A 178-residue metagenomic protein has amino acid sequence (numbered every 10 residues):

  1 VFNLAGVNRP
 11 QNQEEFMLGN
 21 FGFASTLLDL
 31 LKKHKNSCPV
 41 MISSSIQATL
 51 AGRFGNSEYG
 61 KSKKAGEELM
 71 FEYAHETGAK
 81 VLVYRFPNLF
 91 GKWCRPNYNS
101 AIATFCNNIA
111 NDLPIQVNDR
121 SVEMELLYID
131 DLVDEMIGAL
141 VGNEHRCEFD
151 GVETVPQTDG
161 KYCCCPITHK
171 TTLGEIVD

Functional and structural regions predicted by a protein language model:
V1-F21, T26, K32, Q47-F54: NAD(P)H-binding glycine-rich loop region in Rossmannoid oxidoreductase-like domains and their noncatalytic homologs
N8, S45-L50, P87-C94: Active-site segment of SDR-like NAD(P)-dependent oxidoreductases
M17-F21, N56-K64, R95-N99, L126: Short-chain dehydrogenase/reductase
S25-E67, A74-T77, V81-L82: Conserved Rossmann-fold NAD(P)-dependent oxidoreductase catalytic core, especially the SDR/UDP-sugar
N56, P87-P96, D119-L127, Y162-H169: Glycine-rich "substrate-gating" loop/helix at the edge of Rossmann-like oxidoreductase active sites
E68-W93, L113-V122, Q157: Conserved beta-loop-beta element that borders a ligand/cofactor-binding pocket
P96-T104, S121-G142, T172-E175: Substrate-positioning beta->alpha
G138-D178: Mid/C-terminal beta-alpha module of Rossmann-like enzyme folds, strongest in SDR-family dehydrogenases/epimerases
